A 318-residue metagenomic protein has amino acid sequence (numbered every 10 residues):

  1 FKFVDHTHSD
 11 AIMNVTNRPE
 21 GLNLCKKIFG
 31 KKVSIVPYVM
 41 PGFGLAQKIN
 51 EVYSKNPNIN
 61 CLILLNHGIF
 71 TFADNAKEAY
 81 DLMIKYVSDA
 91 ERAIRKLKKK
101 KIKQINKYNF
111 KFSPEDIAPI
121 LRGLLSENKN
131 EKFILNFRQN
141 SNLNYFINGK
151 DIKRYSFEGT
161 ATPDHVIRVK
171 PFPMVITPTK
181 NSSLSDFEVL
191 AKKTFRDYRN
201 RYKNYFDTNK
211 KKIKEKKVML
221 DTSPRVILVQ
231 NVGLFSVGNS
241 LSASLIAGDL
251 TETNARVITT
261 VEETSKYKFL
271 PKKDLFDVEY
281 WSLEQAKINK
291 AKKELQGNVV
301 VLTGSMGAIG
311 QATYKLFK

Functional and structural regions predicted by a protein language model:
F1-V301, S305, A312, L316: Glycine-rich flexible loops
